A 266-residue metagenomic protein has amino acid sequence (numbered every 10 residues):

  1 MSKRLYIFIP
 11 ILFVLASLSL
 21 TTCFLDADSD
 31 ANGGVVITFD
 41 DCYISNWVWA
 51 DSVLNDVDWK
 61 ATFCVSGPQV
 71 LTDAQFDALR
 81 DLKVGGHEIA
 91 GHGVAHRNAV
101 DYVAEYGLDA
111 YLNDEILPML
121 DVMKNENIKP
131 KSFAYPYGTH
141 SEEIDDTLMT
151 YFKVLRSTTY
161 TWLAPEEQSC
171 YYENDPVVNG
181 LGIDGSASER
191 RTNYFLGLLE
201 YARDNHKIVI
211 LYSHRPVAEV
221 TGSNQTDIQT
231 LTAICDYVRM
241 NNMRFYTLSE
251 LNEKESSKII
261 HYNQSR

Functional and structural regions predicted by a protein language model:
M1-I9: Bacterial N-terminal signal peptides that target proteins for export
R4, A16-G34: Bacterial Sec-dependent N-terminal signal peptides
P10-V14: Hydrophobic helical h-region of N-terminal Sec-dependent signal peptides in bacterial secretory/periplasmic proteins
D26-W49, G182: Boundary/entry segment of secreted carbohydrate-active catalytic domains
G34-V35, N55-I144, L148-V154, T159-V178 (+2 more regions): Metal-dependent polysaccharide deacetylase catalytic core of the NodB/CE4 family, i.e., the active-site-bearing domain
D41, G180-S249: Catalytic grooves of carbohydrate-active enzymes
W47, Q75, L112, I116 (+3 more regions): Aromatic/hydrophobic pocket-lining residues that form the small-molecule binding cavity in soluble enzyme cores
V53-W59, I234-Y237: A short, Lys/Arg-enriched amphipathic alpha-helix followed by its capping loop at the start of a domain
